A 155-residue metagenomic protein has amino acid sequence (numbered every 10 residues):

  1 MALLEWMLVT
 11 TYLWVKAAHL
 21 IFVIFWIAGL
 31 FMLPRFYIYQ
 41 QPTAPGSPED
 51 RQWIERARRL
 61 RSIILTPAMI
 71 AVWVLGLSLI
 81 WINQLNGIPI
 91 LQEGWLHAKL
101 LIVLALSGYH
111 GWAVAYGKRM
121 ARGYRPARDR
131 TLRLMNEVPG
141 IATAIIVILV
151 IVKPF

Functional and structural regions predicted by a protein language model:
M1-F155: Polytopic transmembrane helical bundles with strong interfacial aromatic enrichment
